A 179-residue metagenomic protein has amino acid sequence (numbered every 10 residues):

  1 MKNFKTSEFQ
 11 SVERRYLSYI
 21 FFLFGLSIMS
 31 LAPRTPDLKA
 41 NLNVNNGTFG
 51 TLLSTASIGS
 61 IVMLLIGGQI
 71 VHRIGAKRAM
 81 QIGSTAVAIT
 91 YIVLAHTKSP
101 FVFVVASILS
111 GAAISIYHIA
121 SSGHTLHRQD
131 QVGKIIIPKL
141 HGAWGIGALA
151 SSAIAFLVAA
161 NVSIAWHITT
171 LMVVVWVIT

Functional and structural regions predicted by a protein language model:
E8-P36, A40, I108-L109: Pair of pore-lining "gating" transmembrane helices in MFS-fold secondary transporters
F21, G50-S57: Short hydrophobic/aromatic, small-residue-rich stretches within specific transmembrane helices of secondary active
M29, A56-L65, A148-L149: Residue-level signature of mid-helix packing/kink "hotspots" within the transmembrane helices of 12-pass Major
T35, G67, G147-A159, S163 (+1 more regions): Small-residue (Gly/Pro/Ala) motifs that create kinks and tight helix-helix packing interfaces
N43-G50, P138: Small-residue hotspots at the loop-to-helix junctions and early N-terminal turns of transmembrane alpha-helices
V62-F101: Conserved MFS/SLC helix-loop-helix module at the cytosolic interface between two early adjacent transmembrane helices
A106-G142: Cytoplasmic helix-loop-helix junction between adjacent transmembrane helices in 12-TM secondary transporters
W166-T179: Symmetry-related core transmembrane helices of the 12-TM Major Facilitator Superfamily/SLC fold
